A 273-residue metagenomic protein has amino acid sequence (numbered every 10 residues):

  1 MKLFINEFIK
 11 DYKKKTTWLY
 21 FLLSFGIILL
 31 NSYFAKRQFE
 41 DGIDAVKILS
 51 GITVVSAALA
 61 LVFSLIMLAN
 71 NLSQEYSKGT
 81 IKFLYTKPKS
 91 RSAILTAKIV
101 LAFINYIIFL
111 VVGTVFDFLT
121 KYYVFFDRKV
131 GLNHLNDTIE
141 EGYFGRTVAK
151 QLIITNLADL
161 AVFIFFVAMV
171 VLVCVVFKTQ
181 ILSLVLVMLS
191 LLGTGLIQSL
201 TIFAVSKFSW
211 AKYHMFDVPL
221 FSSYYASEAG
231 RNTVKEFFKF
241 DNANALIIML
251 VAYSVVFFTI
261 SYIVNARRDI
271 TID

Functional and structural regions predicted by a protein language model:
M1-F21: Aromatic- and glycine-rich beta-strand/loop motifs that create alpha-glucan
F4, N71-I108, I270: Helix-loop-helix units of permease transmembrane domains in multi-pass membrane transporters, especially ABC
K15-T17, S90-R91, T179-S183: Membrane-helix interface segments
Y20, E228-D273: Alpha-helical transmembrane segments of multi-pass membrane transporters/translocases
F21-S24, K98-I99, V187-M188, L250: Residue-level recognition of transmembrane alpha-helices in multi-pass small-molecule transporters/permeases
I27-N71, T96-V175, L220-I247: Secretory targeting signals
L29-R37, F177-V218: Transmembrane helix segments
Q74, K87, Y122, V175 (+1 more regions): Transmembrane helix-loop junction
